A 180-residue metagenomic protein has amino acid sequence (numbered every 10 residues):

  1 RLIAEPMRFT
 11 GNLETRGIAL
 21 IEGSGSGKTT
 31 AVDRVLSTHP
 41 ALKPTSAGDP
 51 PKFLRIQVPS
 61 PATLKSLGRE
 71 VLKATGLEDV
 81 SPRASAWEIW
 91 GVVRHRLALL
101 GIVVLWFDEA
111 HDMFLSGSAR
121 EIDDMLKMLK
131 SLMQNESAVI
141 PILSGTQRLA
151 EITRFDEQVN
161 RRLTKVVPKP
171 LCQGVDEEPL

Functional and structural regions predicted by a protein language model:
R1-T15: A short, basic N-terminal segment
F9-L13, T45-P50, H95-L100, S131-V139 (+1 more regions): Conserved catalytic network of the ASCE P-loop NTPase/AAA+ motor domain
N12, T63-E70, D79-M128, L132-E136: Mid-core helix/loop region of P-loop NTP-binding domains shared across ATPases and GTPases
N12-R34: Walker A/P-loop nucleotide-binding motif
T15-A19, F53, V104: Residue-level preference for the first positions of well-ordered beta-strands
T38-G48, L77-D79: Post-Walker A helix-loop "phosphate-sensing" segment adjacent to the P-loop in P-loop NTPases
F53-A62: A short hydrophobic beta-strand->loop->alpha-helix junction that borders the nucleotide-binding pocket of P-loop NTPases
D112-F114, L126-L180: The catalytic "switch" region of P-loop NTPases
